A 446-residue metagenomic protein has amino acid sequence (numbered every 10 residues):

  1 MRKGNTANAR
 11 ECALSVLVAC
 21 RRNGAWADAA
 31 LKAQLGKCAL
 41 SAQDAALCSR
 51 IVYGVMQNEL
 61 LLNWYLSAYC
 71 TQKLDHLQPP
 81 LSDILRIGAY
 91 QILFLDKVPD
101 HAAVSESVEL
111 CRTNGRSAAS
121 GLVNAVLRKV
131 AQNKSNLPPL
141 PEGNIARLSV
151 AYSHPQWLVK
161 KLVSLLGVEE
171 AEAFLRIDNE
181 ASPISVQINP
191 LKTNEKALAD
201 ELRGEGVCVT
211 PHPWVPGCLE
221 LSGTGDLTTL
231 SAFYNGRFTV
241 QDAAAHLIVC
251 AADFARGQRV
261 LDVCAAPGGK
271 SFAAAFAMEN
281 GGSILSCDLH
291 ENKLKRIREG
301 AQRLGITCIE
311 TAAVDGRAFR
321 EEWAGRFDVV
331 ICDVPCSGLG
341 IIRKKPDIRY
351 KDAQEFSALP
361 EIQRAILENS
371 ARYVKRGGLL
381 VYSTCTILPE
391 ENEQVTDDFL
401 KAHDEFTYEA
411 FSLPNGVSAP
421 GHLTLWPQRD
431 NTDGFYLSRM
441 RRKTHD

Functional and structural regions predicted by a protein language model:
M1-D446: S-adenosylmethionine
